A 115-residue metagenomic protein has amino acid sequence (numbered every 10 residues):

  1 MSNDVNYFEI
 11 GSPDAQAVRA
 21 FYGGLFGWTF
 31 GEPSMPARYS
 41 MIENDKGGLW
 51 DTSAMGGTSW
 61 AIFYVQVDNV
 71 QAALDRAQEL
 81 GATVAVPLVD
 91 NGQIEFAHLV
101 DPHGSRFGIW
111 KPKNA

Functional and structural regions predicted by a protein language model:
M1-R19, D45, W60-F63, K111-A115: N-terminal beta-strand motif that seeds the catalytic metal site of vicinal oxygen chelate
V5-P13, A54-L80, E95-V100: Vicinal oxygen chelate
I10, G31, L74, L80-A115: Vicinal oxygen chelate
A15, M35, G56-G57, N91-Q93 (+1 more regions): Short strand-connecting beta-turns/loops that link adjacent beta-strands
Y22: Catalytic core of tubulin tyrosine ligase-like
W28-W60, R106-K111: Conserved short beta-strand elements that form part of the metal-binding/catalytic scaffold of enzyme active sites
